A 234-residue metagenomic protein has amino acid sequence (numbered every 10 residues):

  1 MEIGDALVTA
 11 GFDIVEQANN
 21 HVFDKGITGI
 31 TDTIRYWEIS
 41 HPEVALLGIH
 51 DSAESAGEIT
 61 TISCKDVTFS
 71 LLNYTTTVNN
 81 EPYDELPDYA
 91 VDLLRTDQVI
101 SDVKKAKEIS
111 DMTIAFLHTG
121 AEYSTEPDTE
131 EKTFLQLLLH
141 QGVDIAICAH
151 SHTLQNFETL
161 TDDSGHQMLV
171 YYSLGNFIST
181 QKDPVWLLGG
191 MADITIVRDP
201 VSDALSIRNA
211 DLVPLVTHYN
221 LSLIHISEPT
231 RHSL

Functional and structural regions predicted by a protein language model:
M1-S227, R231-L234: Acidic, metal/ion-coordinating pockets
